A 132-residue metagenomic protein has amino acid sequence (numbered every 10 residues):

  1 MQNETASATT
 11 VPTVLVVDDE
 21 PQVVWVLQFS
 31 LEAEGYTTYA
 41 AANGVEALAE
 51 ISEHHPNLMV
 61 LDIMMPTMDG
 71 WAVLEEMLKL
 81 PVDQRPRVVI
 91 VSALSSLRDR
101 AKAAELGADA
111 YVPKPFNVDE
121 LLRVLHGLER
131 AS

Functional and structural regions predicted by a protein language model:
W25-A33: Charged docking surfaces used in two-component/phosphorelay signaling
G35-A42, E50: Short hydrophobic/Thr-rich beta-strand motif most characteristic of the beta2 strand and flanking loop of CheY-like
H54-V60: Active-site beta3 strand of CheY-like receiver
M65: Receiver (REC) domain active-site loop signature in two-component systems and cognate sites in sensor histidine kinases
R98, F116-H126: C-terminal output helix
